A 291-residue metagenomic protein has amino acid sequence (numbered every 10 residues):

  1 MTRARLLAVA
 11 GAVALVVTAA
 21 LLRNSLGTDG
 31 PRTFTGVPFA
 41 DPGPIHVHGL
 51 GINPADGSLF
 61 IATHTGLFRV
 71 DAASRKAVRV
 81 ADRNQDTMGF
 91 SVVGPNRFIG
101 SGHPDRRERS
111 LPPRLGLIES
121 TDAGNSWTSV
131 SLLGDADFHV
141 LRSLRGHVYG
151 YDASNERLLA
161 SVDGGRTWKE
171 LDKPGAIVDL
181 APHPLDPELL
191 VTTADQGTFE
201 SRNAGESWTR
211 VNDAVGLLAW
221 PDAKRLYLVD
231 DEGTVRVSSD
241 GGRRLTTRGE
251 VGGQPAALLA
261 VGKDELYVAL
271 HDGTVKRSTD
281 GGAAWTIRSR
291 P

Functional and structural regions predicted by a protein language model:
T18-A40: C-terminal region of N-terminal signal peptides and the immediate post-cleavage residues of exported proteins
V37-F68, Q85-G89: Beta-strand-rich domains and repeat architectures in extracellular enzymes and scaffolds, especially beta-propellers
I52-D56, V92-P95, S143-G146, P184-D186 (+2 more regions): Residue-level detector of Asp-centered blade-edge/turn motifs that repeat once per structural unit in beta-propeller
L59, F98, V148, L189-L190 (+2 more regions): Hydrophobic beta-strand positions that form the internal "hydrophobic ladder" of WD40/Gbeta-like beta-propeller blades
G66-F68, H103-R109, N155-R157, G197-T198 (+2 more regions): Short glycine/acidic-enriched loop and turn motifs that connect beta-strands
G66-V80, R114-V130, L159-D172, F199-R210 (+2 more regions): Asp-box/BNR beta-propeller loop motif
R83-M88, L133-F138, K173-D179, N212-L218 (+2 more regions): Short coil/turn segments at the loop-to-beta-strand junctions that recur within blades of beta-propeller repeat folds
R107-R114, Y151-N155, T192-T193, D230-D231: Short, solvent-exposed loop/turn segments at conserved positions within beta-propeller repeat blades
